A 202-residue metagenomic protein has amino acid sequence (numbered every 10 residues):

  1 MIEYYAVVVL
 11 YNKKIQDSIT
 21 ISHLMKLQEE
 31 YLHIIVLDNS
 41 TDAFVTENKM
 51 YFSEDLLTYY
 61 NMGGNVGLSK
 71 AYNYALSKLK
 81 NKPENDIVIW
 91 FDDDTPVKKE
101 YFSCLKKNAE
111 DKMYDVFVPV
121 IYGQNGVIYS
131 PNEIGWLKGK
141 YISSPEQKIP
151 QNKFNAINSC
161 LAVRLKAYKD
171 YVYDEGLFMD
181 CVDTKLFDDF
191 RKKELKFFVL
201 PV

Functional and structural regions predicted by a protein language model:
I2-V8, L24, H33-V36: Hydrophobic targeting segments
K13-Q28: Short, well-formed alpha-helical segments that are part of the catalytic scaffolds of diverse glycosyltransferases
D38-N48, G64, T95-P96: A conserved acidic beta->alpha catalytic loop
M62-K80: Glycine-rich, basic loop-to-helix element that forms the pyrophosphate-binding segment of sugar-nucleotide handling
E84-P96: Short beta-strand-to-loop acidic/aromatic patch adjacent to the donor-nucleotide binding site
E100-P131: Conserved donor NDP-sugar-binding/catalytic core segment of glycosyltransferases
I134-F154: Short, flexible, basic/aromatic active-site loop/helix in glycosyltransferases
N155-A156, C160-V163, A167, Y171 (+1 more regions): A short, conserved alpha-helix in the catalytic core of glycosyltransferases
